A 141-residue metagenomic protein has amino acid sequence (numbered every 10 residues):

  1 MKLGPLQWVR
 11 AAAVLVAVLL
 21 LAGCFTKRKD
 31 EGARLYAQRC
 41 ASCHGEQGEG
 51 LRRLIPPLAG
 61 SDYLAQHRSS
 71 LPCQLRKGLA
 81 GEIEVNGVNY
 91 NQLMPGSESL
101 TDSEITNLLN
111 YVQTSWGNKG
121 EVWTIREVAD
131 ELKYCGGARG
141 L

Functional and structural regions predicted by a protein language model:
K2-A13: Bacterial N-terminal signal peptides that target proteins for export
L21-G23: C-terminal motif of bacterial Sec signal peptides marking the signal peptidase cleavage site
K27-L51, L64-K77: Sequence/structural segment immediately N-terminal to covalent heme-attachment motifs in c-type and related
A41, P56, P95: Cys/His/Pro-rich metal-binding microdomains
Q47, P57, L93: Conserved beta-strand positions that form and line the central face of beta-propeller blades
R52-P57, V88: Short cysteine/histidine-rich zinc-coordinating motifs and their immediately flanking basic loops
S70-Q92: Short Fe-S-cluster ligation motifs
V85-L141: Flexible coil segments in periplasmic/lumen-exposed cytochrome c-class electron-transfer proteins
